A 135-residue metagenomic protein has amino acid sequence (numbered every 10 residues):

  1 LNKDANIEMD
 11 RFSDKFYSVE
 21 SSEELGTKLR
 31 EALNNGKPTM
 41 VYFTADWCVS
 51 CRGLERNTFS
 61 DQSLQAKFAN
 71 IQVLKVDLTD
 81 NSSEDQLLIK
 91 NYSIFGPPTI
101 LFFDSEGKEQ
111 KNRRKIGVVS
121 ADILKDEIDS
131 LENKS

Functional and structural regions predicted by a protein language model:
L1-Q72, V76-S135: Proteins that catalyze or organize thiol-disulfide redox chemistry and the adjacent proteostasis machinery handling
